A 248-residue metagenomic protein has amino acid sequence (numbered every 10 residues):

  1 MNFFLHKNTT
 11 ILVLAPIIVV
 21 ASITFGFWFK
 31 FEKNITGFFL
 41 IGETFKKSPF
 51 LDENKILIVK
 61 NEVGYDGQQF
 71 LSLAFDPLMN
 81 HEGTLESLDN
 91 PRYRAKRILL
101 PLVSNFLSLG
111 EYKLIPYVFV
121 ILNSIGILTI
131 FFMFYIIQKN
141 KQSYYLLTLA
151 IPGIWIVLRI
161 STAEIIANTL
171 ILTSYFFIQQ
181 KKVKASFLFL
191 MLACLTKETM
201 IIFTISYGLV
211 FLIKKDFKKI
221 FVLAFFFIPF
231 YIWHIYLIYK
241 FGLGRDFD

Functional and structural regions predicted by a protein language model:
M1-L51: Start-transfer (signal-anchor) and selected internal transmembrane alpha helices of multi-pass inner/ER membrane
S22-N34, I205-L209, I213-D248: Membrane-lumen/periplasm interface segments of specific transmembrane helices in polyprenyl phosphate-linked
T44-D89: Extracytosolic helix-loop segments that constitute the early lumenal/periplasmic catalytic or substrate-binding loops
E86-R94, I98, L102, L109-T129: Loop-to-helix entry region of an early transmembrane alpha helix in multi-pass inner-membrane enzymes
R94-A95, Y117, I121, V157-I166 (+2 more regions): Replace "multi-pass membrane enzymes" with "multi-pass membrane proteins
Y112-Y117, F131-G153, T169: Transmembrane-helix signature of polytopic, membrane-embedded enzymes that assemble or transfer cell-envelope glycans
M133, V157, I166-A185: Specific aromatic-rich, kink-prone transmembrane helix
L172-F177, K184-F211, F226: Membrane-interface alpha helices of multi-pass inner-membrane proteins
